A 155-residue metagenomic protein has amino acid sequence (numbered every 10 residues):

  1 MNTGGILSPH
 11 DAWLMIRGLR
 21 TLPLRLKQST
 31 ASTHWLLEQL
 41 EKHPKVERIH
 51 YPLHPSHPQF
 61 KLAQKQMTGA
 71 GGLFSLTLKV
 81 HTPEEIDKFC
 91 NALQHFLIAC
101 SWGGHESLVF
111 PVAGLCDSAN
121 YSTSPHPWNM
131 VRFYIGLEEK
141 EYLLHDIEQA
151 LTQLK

Functional and structural regions predicted by a protein language model:
M1-L73, T77-H81, E85-L108, A113: Active-site C-terminal subdomain of aminotransferase-like
R25, S107-K155: PLP-dependent enzyme catalytic core of the Aspartate aminotransferase-like
